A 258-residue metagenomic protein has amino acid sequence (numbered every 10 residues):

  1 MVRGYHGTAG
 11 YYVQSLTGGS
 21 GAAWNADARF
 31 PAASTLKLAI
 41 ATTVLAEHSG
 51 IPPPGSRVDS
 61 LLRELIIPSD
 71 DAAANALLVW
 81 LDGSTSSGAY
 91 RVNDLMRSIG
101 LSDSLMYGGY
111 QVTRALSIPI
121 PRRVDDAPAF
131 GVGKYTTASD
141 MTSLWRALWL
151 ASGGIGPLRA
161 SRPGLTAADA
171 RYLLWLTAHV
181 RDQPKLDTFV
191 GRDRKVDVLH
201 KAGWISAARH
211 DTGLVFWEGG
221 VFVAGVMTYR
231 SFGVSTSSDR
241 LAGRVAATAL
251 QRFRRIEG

Functional and structural regions predicted by a protein language model:
M1-A9, Q14-G18, L78-G258: Penicillin-recognizing serine hydrolase domain
G18-A28, V58, R122-D126: Glycine/charged-rich beta-loop-alpha catalytic/anionic-binding loops adjacent to active sites
G19, R29-P53, L65, A224: Active-site SXXK
A26-P31, I66, F130-Y135: A glycine-rich, coil/turn loop motif that links secondary-structure elements
L38-T42, D71-A72, Y90: A generic alpha-helix surface/boundary motif
L45-A72, S86, S98: Active-site-proximal loop and beta-strand segments within enzyme catalytic domains
